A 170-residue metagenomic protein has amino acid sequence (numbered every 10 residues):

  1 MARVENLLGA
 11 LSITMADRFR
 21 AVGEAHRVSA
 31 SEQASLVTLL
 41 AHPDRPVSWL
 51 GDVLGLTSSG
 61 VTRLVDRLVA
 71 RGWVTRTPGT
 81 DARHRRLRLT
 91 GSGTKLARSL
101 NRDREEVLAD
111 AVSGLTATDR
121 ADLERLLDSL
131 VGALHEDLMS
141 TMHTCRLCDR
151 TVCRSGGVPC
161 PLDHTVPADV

Functional and structural regions predicted by a protein language model:
M1-H26: N-terminal leader segment of winged-helix/HTH proteins
V4, S31-E32, S92, D119: N-terminal positioning helix adjacent to the helix-turn-helix/winged-helix DNA-binding module
A10, T14, L40-A41, V53 (+2 more regions): Alpha-helical structural segments
R18-T57, T141-T144, C160: N-terminal helix-turn-helix DNA-binding core of bacterial DNA-binding proteins
A41, R45, G55-S59, A70 (+2 more regions): A glycine-rich, hydrophobic loop/mini-helix early in the fold
D66-A121: Charged, amphipathic alpha-helical coiled-coil/dimerization segments
A121-V170: C-terminal regulatory/oligomerization modules of transcriptional regulators
